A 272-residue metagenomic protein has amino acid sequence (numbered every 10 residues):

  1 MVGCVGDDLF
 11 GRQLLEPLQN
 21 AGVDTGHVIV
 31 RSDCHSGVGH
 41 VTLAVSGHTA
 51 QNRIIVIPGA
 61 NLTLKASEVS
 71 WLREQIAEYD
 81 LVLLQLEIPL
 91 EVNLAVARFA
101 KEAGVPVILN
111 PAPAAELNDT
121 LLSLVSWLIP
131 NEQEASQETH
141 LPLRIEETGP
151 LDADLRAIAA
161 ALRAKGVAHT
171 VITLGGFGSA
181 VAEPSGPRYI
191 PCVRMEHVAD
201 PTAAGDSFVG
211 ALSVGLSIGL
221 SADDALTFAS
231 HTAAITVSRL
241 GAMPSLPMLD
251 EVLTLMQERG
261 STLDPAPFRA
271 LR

Functional and structural regions predicted by a protein language model:
M1-D80, L253-R272: Conserved N-terminal subdomain of the carbohydrate kinase-like
Q19, K101-E102, R163-A164: Anion (oxyanion) recognition and catalysis
V23, V105, A242: Short glycine/serine/threonine/alanine-rich loop segments
G59-N61, A112-A114, Q133-A135, V193-E196: Short, acidic/turn-prone active-site loops that include or flank metal/cofactor- and phosphate-binding residues
E68-V69, L81-A157, F177-S179: Conserved beta-alpha-beta core of the PfkB/ribokinase-like small-molecule kinase fold
A115-E116, T120, L141, I145-R272: Conserved phosphate-binding/catalytic region of the ribokinase-like
